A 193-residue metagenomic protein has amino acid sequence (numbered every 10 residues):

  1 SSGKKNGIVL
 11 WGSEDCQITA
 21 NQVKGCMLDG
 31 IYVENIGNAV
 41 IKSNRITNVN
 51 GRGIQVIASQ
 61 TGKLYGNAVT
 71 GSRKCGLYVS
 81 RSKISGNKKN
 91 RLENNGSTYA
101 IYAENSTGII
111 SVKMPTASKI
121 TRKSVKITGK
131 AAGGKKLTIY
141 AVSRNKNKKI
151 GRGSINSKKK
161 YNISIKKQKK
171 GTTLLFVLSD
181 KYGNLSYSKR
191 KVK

Functional and structural regions predicted by a protein language model:
S1-Q17, Q22-C26: Right-handed parallel beta-helix
S2-G3, I101, G108-S111: Intrinsically disordered, low-complexity linker/propeptide segments enriched in Ser/Thr/Gly/Pro and acidic residues
N6-G12, D29-N35, R52-A58, C75-R81 (+2 more regions): Glycine-rich beta-solenoid repeat tracts in large extracellular/virion proteins
D15-Q17, N38-A39, T61-K63, L77 (+3 more regions): Solenoid scaffold repeats with emphasis on beta-solenoid/beta-helix
A20, N35, S43, G66 (+5 more regions): Extracellular/lumenal ectodomain signal focusing on beta-strand-rich modules and carbohydrate-recognition contexts
N21, C26, N44, V49 (+4 more regions): Consensus "Asn ladder" position of solenoid repeat domains
T107-K193: Ser/Thr-rich low-complexity repeats and stalk/linker segments
